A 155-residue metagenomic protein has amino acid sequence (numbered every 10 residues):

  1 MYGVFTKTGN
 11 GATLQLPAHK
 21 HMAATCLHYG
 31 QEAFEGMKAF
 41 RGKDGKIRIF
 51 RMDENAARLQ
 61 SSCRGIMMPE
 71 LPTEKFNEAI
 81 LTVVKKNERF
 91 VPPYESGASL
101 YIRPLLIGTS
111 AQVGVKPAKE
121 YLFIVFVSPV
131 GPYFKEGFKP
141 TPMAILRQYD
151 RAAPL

Functional and structural regions predicted by a protein language model:
M1-L155: Conserved alpha/beta cores of soluble small-molecule-handling proteins
